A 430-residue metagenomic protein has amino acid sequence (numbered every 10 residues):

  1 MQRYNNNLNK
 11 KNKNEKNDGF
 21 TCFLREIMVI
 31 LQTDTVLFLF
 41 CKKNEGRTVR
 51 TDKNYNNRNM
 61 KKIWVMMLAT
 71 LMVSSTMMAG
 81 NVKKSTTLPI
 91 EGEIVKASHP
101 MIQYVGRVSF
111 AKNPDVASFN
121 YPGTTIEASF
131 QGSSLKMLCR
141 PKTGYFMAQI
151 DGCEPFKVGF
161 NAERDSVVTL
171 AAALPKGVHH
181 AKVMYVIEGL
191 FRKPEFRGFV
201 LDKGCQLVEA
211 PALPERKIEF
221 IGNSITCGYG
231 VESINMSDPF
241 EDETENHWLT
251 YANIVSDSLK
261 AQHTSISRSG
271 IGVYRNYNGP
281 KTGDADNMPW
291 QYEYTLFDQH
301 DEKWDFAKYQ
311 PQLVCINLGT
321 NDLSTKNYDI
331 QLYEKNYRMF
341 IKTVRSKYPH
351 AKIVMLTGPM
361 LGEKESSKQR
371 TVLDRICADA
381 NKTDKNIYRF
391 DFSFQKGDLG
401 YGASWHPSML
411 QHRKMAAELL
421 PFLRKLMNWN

Functional and structural regions predicted by a protein language model:
Y4-N5, E26-I30, K42, R47-R50 (+2 more regions): Short, positively charged and aromatic/hydrophobic N-terminal segments
N14-D18, N44: Acidic/polar hotspots within intrinsically disordered regions
I30, T35, F40, V49 (+5 more regions): N-terminal secretory targeting modules
G123, L190-F191, V231, S237-K335 (+2 more regions): Conserved SGNH/GDSL esterase-like catalytic core that processes O-acyl groups on lipids and polysaccharides
K217-I221, T226, H263-S267, Q312-N317 (+2 more regions): Structural recognition of the beta-strand scaffold that forms the well-ordered cores of secreted hydrolase catalytic
T226, K260, T264, G319 (+4 more regions): Sec-exported extracytoplasmic/periplasmic mature domains
K352-T357, E365-G402, Q411-N430: Extracellular serine-dependent O-acyl
